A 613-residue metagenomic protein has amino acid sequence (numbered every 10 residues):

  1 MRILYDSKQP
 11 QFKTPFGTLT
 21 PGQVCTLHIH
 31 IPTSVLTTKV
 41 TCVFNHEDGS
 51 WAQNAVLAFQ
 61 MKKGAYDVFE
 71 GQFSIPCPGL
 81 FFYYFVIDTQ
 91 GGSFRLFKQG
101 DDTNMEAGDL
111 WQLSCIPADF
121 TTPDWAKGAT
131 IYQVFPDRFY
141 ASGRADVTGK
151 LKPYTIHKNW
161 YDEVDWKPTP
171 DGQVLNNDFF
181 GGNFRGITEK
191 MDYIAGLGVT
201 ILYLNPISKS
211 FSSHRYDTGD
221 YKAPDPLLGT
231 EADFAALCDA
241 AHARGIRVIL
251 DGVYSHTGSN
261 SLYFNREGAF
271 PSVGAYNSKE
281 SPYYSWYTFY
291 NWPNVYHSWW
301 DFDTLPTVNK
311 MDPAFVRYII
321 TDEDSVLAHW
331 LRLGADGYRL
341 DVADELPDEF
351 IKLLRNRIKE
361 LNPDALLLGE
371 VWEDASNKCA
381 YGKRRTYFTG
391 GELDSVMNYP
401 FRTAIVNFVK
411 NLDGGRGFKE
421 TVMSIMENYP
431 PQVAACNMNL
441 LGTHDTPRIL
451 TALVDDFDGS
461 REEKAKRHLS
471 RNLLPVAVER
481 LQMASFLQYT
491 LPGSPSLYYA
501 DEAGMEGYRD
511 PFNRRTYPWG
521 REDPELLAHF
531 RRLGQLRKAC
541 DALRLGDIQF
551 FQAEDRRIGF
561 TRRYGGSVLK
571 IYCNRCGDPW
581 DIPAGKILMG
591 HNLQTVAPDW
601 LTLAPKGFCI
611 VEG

Functional and structural regions predicted by a protein language model:
M1-T130, F135, Y140-A141, V147-K150 (+6 more regions): Carbohydrate-interacting/catalytic domains
I29, V134, I194, L204 (+10 more regions): Conserved, mostly hydrophobic/aromatic
F135-I201, I207-R332, L354-E360: Substrate-binding/active-site clefts of carbohydrate-active enzymes
D137, Y381-G382, F388, D394-S395 (+2 more regions): Aromatic/acidic polysaccharide-binding cleft in carbohydrate-active enzymes
D137-Y140, S208-S210, Y254-S255, L331 (+8 more regions): Short, solvent-exposed loop/turn segments at secondary-structure junctions
Y216-P224, D303, A465-R467, D510-W519 (+1 more regions): Short glycine/proline- and charge-enriched loop/turn segments that cap or connect secondary-structure elements
C238-R247, S255-H256, S261-S272, D336 (+3 more regions): Active-site-proximal helices and loops of the catalytic beta/alpha 8
